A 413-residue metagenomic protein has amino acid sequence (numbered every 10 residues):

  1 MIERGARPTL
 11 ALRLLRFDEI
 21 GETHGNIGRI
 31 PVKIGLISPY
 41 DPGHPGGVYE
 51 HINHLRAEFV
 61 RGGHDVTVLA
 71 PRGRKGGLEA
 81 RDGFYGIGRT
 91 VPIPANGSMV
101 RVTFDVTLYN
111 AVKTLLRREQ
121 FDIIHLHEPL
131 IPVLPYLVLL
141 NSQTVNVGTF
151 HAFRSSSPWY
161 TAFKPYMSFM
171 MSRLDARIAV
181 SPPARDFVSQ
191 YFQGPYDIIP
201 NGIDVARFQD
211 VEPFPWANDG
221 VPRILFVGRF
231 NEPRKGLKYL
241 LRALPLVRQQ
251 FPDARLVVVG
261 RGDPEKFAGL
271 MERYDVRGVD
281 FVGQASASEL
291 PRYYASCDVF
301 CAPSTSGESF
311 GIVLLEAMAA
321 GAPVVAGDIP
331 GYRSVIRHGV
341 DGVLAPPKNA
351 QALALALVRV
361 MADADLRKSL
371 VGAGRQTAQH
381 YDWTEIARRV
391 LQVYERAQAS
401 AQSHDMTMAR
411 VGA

Functional and structural regions predicted by a protein language model:
R74, V227, R255-A268, G283: Glycosyltransferase donor-sugar binding loop
P183, G202: Carbohydrate-associated surface elements
W216-K235, L241-P245, V257: Conserved donor-binding/catalytic core segment of Leloir-type glycosyltransferases
A268-S288: Nucleotide-activated donor-binding/catalytic signature segment of Leloir-type glycosyltransferases, i.e., the conserved
Q284-A285, Y293-C297: Short alpha-helical donor nucleotide-sugar binding micro-motif in glycosyltransferases
A295-S309, A322: Acidic donor-binding loop of glycosyltransferase active sites
P323-A326, I336: Short hydrophobic beta-strand element within catalytic cores of glycosyltransferases and related nucleotide-activated
H338-G339, V343-A350, R359-D365, Q379: Conserved acidic donor-binding segment of nucleotide-sugar-dependent glycosyltransferases
